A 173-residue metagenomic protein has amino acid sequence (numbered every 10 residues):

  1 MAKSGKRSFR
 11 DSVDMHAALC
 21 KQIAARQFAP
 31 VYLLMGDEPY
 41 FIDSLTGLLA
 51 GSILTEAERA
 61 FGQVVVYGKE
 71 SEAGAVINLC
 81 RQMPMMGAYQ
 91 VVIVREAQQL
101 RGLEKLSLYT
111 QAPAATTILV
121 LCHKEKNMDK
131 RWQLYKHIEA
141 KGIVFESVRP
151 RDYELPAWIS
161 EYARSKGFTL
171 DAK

Functional and structural regions predicted by a protein language model:
A2-A17, Y32, Y40-K173: Non-catalytic interfacial helical region
H16-A24: Pre-Walker A adenine-sensing motif
A24-Q27, S52-L54: N-terminal alpha-helical scaffold/docking segments in eukaryotic complex subunits
D37: P-loop (Walker A) phosphate-binding loop of NTP-binding proteins
